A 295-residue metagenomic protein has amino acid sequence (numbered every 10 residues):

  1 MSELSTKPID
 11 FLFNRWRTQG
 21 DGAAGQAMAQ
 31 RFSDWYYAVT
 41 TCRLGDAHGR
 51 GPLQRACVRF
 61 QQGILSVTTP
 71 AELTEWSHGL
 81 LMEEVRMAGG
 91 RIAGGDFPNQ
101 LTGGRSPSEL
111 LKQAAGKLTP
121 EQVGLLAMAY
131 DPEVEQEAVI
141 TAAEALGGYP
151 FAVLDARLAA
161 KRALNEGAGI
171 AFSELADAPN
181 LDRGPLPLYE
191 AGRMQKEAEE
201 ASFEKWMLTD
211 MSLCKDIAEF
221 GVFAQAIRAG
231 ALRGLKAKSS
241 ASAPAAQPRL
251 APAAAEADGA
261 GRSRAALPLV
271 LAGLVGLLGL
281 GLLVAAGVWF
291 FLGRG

Functional and structural regions predicted by a protein language model:
S2-K7, L12-A38: A short, charge-rich alpha-helical start-of-domain segment used by transcription regulators
F11-R17, E109-T119, A163, G167 (+1 more regions): Short amphipathic alpha-helical boundary/capping segments
R17-T18, C42-D46, Q54-L73, A88-D96: Sigma70-family region 2
A29, Q113-T141, G184-A191: Short amphipathic alpha helix immediately N-terminal
A71, M82, Q136-F172, T209: DNA-recognition helix of helix-turn-helix
K161-A191, Q195, E200-Q247: Short alpha-helical interface segments
L250-L274, F291-G295: Short, low-complexity patches enriched in S/T/P/G
G273-A286: Core hydrophobic alpha-helical transmembrane segments of single-pass membrane proteins
